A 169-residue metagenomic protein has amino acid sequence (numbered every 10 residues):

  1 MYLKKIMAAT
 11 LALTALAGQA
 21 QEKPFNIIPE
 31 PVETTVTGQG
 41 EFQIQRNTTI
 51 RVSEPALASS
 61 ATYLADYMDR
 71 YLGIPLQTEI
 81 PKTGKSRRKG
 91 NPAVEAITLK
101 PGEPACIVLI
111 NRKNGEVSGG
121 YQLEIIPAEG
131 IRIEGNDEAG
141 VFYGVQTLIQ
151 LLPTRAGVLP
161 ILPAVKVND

Functional and structural regions predicted by a protein language model:
M1-P24: Bacterial Sec-dependent N-terminal signal peptides
Q21-D169: Contiguous, structured surface segment used for ligand recognition
